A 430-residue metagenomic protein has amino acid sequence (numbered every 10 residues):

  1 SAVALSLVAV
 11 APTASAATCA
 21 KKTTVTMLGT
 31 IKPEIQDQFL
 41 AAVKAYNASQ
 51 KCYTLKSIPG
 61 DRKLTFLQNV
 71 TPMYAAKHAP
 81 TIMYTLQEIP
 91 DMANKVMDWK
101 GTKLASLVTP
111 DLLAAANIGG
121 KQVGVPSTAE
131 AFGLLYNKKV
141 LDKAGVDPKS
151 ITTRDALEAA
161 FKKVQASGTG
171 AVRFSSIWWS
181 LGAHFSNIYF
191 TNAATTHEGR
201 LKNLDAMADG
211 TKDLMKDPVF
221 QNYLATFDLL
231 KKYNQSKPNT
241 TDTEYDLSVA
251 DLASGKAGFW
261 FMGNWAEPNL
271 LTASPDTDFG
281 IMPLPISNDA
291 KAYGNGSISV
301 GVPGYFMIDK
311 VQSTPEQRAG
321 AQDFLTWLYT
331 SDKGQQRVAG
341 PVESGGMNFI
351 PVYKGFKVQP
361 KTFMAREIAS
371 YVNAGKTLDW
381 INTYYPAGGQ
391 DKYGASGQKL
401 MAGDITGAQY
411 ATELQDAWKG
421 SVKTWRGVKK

Functional and structural regions predicted by a protein language model:
K21-P33, Y53-I58, I82, V123 (+1 more regions): Short, well-ordered beta-strand elements
K32-T54, L135, Y393: Short, polar/charged alpha-helical segment
A45-D111, N117, V123, D142-G145 (+5 more regions): Extracytoplasmic "Venus flytrap"/periplasmic binding protein-like
T81, S106-L141, G170, A292-S299 (+1 more regions): A structural signal for short loop-to-beta-strand junctions that line the ligand-binding cleft of periplasmic/secreted
D142-A144, Y233, T272-P341: Extracytoplasmic/periplasmic substrate-recognition and gating elements
E158-K212, A257: Extracytoplasmic/periplasmic solute-binding protein
D205-T241: Glycine-centered hinge/linker elements that transmit conformational signals in sensory and ligand-binding systems
S344-M347, P351, M364-G420: C-terminal capping/gating helix-and-loop segments adjacent to ligand/active sites or protein-protein/ligand interfaces
